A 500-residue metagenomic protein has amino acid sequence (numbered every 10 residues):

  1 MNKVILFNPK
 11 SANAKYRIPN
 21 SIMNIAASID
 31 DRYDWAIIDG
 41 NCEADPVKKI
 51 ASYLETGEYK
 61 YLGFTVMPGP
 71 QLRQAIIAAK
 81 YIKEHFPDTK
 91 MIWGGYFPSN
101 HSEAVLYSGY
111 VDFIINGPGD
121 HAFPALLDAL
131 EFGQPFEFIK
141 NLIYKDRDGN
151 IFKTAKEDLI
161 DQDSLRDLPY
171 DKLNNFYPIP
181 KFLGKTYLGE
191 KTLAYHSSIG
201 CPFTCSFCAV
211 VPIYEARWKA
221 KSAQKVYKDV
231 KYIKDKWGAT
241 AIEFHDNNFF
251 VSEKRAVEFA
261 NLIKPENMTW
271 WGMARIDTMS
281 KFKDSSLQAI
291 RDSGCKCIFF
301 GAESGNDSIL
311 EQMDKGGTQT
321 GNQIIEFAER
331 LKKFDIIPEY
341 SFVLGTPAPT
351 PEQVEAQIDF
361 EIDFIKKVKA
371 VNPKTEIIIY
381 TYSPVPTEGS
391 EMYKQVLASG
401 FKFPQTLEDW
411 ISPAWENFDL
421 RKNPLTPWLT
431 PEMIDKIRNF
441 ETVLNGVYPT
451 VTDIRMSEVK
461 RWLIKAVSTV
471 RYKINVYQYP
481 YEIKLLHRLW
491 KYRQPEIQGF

Functional and structural regions predicted by a protein language model:
M1-P9, A51-K60, D88, R147 (+1 more regions): Radical SAM enzyme core and accessory elements
N2-Y227, K231, G238: Acidic, low-complexity intrinsically disordered segments
L6, F64, W93, G272 (+2 more regions): Structural beta-sheet core signal
N13-Y16, H101-S102, R147, F203 (+4 more regions): Flexible glycine/acidic-rich beta-alpha junction loops that bind and position SAM and/or redox cofactors in anaerobic
R17-S21, Q74-A78, S222, R255-A256 (+4 more regions): Residues at alpha-helix caps and immediate loop-helix transition turns in enzyme cores, especially N- and C-cap
S102-G109, A348-I365: Catalytic cores of alpha/beta
D171-P338, L344-P347, D359: Radical SAM [4Fe-4S] cluster-binding motif and immediate context
